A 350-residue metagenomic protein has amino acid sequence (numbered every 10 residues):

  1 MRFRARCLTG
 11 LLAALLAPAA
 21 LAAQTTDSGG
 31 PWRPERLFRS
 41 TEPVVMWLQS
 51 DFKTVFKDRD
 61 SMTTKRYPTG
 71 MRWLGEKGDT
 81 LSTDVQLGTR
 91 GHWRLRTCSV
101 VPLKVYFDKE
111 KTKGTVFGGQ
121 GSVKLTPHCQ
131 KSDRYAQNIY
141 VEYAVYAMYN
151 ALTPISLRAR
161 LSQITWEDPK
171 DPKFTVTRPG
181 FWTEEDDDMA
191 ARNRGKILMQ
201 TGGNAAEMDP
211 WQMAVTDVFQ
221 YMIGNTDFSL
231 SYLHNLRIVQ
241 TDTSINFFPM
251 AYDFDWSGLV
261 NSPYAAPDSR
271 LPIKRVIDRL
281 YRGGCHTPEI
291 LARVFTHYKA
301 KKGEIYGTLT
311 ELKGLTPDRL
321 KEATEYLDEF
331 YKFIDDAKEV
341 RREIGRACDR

Functional and structural regions predicted by a protein language model:
M1-L11: Bacterial N-terminal signal peptides that target proteins for export
T9-A19: Bacterial N-terminal signal peptides
A23-R350: Phosphate/dinucleotide-binding and metal-coordinating scaffold of catalytic cores in nucleotide-dependent enzymes
